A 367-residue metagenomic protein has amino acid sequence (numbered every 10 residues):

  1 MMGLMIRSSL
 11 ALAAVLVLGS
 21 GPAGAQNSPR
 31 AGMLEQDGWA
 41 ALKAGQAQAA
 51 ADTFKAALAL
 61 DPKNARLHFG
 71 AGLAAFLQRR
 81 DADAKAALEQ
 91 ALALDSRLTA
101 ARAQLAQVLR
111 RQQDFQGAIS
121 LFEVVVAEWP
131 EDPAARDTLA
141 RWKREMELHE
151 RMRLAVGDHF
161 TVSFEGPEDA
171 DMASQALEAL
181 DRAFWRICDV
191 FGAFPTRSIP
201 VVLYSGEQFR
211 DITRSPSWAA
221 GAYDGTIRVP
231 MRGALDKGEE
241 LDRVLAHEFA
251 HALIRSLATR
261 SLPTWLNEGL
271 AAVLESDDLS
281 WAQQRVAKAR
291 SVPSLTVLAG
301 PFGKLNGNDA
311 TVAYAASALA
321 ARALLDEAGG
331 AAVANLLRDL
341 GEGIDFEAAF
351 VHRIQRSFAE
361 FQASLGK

Functional and structural regions predicted by a protein language model:
R30, N64, L98, F115 (+1 more regions): Residue-level recognition of tetratricopeptide repeat
K43-A44, L77-Q78, R111, E145: Register position in tetratricopeptide repeats
A56-A57, Q90-A91, V124-V125: Canonical positions in the second alpha-helix
R151-P263, L274-A282, V292, T296-L305 (+3 more regions): Juxtacatalytic substrate-recognition/specificity segment
L298-K367: Pan-zinc metallopeptidase signature
